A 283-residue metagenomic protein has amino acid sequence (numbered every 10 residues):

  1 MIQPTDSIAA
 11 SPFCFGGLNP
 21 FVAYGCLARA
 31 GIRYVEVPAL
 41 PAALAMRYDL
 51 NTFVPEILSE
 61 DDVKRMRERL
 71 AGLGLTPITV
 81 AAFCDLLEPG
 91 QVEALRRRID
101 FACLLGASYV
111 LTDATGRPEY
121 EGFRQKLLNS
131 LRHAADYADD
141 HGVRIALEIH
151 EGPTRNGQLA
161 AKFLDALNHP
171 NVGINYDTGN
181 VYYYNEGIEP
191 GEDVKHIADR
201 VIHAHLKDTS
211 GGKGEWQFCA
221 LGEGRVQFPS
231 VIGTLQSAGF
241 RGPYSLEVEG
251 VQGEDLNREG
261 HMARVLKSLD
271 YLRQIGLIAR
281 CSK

Functional and structural regions predicted by a protein language model:
P4-I8, G16, Y24, V35 (+3 more regions): Acidic/histidine-rich catalytic cores of soluble enzymes
S11-F15, P38-A42, A82-D85, T115-R117 (+4 more regions): Active-site beta-loop-alpha junctions enriched in small/polar residues
V22, Y34, V63-P77, D85-Y176 (+3 more regions): Active-site acidic/histidine proton-transfer and metal-coordination neighborhood in alpha/beta enzyme cores
C26-I32: A short, Lys/Arg-enriched amphipathic alpha-helix followed by its capping loop at the start of a domain
A30, L104-L105, A238: Structural motif
P38-R65, R117-E119: Glycine-rich, proline-tolerant flexible connector loops at the mouths of alpha/beta enzymes
S245-A263: A short, acidic, flexible beta-alpha connecting loop/helix-capping segment that sits on the rim of active
R258-C281: C-terminal helical cap(s) of enzyme catalytic domains, especially alpha/beta-barrels
